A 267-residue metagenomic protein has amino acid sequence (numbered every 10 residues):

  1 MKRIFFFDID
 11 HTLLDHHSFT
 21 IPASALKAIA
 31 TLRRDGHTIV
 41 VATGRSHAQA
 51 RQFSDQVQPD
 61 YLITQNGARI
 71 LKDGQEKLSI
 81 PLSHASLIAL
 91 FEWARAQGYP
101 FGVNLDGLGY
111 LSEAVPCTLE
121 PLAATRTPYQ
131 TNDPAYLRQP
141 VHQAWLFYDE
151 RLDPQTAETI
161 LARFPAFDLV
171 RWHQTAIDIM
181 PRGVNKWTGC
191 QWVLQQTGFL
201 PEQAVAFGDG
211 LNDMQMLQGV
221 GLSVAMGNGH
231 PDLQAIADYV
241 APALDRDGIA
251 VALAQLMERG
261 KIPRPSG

Functional and structural regions predicted by a protein language model:
M1-I4, P22, I179-G267: Mg2+-dependent phosphoryl-transfer enzymes with acidic/Ser/Thr/Gly-rich catalytic loops
R3-S18: Asp-based phosphoryl-transfer active-site loop
S18-H37, S79-I88, P128, V184-Q195 (+1 more regions): Short, acidic loop-to-helix structural element flanking the phosphoryl-transfer center in phosphate-processing enzymes
L26-T118: Active-site phosphate-binding/coordination module
V57-D60, I80-L82, C117-L122, K186-T188 (+2 more regions): Short, hinge-like loop/turn segments at secondary-structure boundaries
V57-Q58, N66, R163-P165, G219-V220 (+1 more regions): Short, structured coil segments at secondary-structure junctions
P59-G67, I80, P121-A124, L169 (+2 more regions): Short hydrophobic/aromatic-enriched beta-strand-loop microsegments
W93, Q97-P100, N104-G219, N228: Conserved acidic, metal-coordinating active-site core of Asp-based, Mg2+-dependent phosphoryl-transfer enzymes
